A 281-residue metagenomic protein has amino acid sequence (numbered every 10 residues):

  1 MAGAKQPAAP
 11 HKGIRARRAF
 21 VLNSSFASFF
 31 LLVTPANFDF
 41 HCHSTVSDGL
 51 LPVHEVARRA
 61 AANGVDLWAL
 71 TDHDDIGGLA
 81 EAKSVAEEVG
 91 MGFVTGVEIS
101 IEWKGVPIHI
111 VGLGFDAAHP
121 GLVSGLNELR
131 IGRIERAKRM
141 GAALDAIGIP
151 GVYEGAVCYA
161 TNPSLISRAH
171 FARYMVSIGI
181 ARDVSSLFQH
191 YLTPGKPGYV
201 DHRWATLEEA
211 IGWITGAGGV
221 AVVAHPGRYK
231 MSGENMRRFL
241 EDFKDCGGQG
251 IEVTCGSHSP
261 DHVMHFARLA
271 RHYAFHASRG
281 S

Functional and structural regions predicted by a protein language model:
Q6-P7: Cationic, low-complexity basic patches in intrinsically disordered or flexible, solvent-exposed regions
P10-G13, Y229: A generic alpha-helix propensity feature with a strong bias for hydrophobic helices
K12-R18, S24: Intrinsically disordered, low-complexity proline-rich regions
F26-V106, Y191-T193, A205-G212, A217-G218 (+2 more regions): An N-terminally biased module of ancient metal coordination in phosphate/nucleic-acid-related enzymes
V85-R237: Extended substrate/RNA-proximal surfaces in nucleic-acid metabolism proteins
